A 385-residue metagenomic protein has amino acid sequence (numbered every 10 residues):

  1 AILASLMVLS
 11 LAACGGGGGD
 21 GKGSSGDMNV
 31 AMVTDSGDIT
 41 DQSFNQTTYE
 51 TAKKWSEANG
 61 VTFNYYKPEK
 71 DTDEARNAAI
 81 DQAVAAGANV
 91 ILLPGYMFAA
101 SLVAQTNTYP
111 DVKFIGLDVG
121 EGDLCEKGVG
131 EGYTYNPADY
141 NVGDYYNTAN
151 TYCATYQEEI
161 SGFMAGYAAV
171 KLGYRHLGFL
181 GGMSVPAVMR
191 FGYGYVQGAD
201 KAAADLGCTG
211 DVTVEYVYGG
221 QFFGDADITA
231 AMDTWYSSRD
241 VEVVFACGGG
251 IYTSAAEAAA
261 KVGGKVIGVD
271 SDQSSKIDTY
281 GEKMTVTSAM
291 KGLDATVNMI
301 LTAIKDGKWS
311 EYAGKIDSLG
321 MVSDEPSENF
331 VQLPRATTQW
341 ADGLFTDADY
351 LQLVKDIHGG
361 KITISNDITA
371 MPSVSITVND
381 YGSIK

Functional and structural regions predicted by a protein language model:
A1-L6: Sec-dependent N-terminal signal peptides
S10-A13: C-terminal motif of bacterial Sec signal peptides marking the signal peptidase cleavage site
G15-G18: Bacterial signal peptide processing site
K22-K385: A residue-level marker of the well-folded mature domains of exported/periplasmic proteins
